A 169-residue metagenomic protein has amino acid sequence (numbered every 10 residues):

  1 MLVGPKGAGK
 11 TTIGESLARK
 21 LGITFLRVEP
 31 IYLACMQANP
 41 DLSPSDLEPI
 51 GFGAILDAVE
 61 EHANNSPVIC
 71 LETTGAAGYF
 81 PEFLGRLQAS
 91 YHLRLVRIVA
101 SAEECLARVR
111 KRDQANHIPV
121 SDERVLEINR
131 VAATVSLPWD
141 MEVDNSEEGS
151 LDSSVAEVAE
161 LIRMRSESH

Functional and structural regions predicted by a protein language model:
L2: Hydrophobic anchor at the beta1->P-loop junction of P-loop NTPases
K6: The conserved Walker
K10: Conserved lysine of the Walker
E15-E60: Conserved substrate/cofactor phosphate-moiety recognition/catalytic segment in nucleotide-dependent phosphotransferases
F25, L93-R97, D140-V143: Conserved beta-strand scaffold positions in the cores of enzyme catalytic domains, especially in NTP/NDP-utilizing
P49-H92: Glycine-rich phosphate-binding loop used to anchor ATP phosphates in small-molecule kinases, encompassing both
A89-V109: Conserved phosphate-donor/acceptor-positioning beta-strand/loop module used by diverse small-molecule
Q114-E157, L161-R165, H169: Small-molecule kinase domains that catalyze NTP-dependent phosphoryl transfer to phosphate-bearing small molecules
